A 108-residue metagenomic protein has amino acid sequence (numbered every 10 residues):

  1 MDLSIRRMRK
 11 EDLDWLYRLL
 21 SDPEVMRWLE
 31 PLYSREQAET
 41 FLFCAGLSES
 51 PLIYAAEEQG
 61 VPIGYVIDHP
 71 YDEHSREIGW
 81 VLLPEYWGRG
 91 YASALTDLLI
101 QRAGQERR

Functional and structural regions predicted by a protein language model:
L3-R18: A short beta-loop-alpha structural element at the N-terminal edge of CoA-dependent acyl/N-acetyltransferase catalytic
K10-E11, R27, P31-G79, L83-E85: Acetyl-CoA-dependent GNAT
D22-P23: Short loop-to-helix capping motifs
G88-A103: Conserved acetyl-CoA-binding loop-helix of GNAT-fold acetyltransferases
Q105-R108: Conserved GNAT acetyl-CoA-binding A-motif
